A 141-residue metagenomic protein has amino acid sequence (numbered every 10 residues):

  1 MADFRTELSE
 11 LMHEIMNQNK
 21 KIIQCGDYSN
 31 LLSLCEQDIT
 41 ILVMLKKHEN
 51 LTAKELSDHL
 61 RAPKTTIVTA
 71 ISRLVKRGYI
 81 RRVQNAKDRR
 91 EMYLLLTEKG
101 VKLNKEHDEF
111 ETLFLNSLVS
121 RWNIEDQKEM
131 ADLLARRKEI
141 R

Functional and structural regions predicted by a protein language model:
M1-F4, E125-R141: C-terminal regulatory/oligomerization modules of transcriptional regulators
M1-L32: N-terminal leader segment of winged-helix/HTH proteins
I15-I22, G26, L60, L103 (+3 more regions): Alpha-helical linker/hinge and terminal dimerization helices associated with HTH transcriptional regulators
Q24-P63: N-terminal helix-turn-helix DNA-binding core of bacterial DNA-binding proteins
V43-K47, D108, A135: Short, locally clustered residues in the helix-turn-helix/winged-helix DNA-binding domain
A53-K54, T65, S72, M92: Residues within helix-turn-helix
S72-K128: Charged, amphipathic alpha-helical coiled-coil/dimerization segments
